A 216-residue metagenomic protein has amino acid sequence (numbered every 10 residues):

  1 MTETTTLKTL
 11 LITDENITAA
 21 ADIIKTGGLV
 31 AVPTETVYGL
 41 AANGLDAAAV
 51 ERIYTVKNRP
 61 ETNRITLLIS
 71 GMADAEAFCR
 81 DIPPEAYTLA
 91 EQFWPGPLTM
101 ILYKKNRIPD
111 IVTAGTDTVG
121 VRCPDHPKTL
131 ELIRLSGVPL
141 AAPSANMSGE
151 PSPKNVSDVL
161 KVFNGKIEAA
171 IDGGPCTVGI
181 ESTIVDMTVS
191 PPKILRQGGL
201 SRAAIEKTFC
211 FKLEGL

Functional and structural regions predicted by a protein language model:
M1-L216: Active-site-adjacent structural elements in enzyme catalytic cores
